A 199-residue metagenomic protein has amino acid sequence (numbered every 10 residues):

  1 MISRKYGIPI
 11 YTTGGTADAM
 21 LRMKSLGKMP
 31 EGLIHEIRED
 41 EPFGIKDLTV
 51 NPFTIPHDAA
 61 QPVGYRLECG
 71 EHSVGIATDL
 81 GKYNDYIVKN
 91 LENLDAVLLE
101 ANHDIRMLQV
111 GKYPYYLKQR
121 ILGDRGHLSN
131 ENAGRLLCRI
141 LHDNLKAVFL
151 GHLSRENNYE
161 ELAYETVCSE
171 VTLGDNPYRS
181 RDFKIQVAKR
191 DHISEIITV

Functional and structural regions predicted by a protein language model:
M1-E41: Active-site HxH/HxHxD metal-binding segment of metal-dependent hydrolases
K5-I10, S73-V74, F183-K184: Short active-site oxyanion
G15-T16, I55-D58, T78-L80, A101-H103 (+1 more regions): Active-site metal-binding loops of divalent metal-dependent hydrolases
G27-I34, K46-L48, R179-K184: A short helix-to-beta-strand connector/capping loop
I37-A96, I196-V199: Core dinuclear metal-dependent hydrolase active-site scaffold
D85-I185: Cap/insert and terminal regions of metallo-dependent hydrolase folds
F183-V199: Short, basic/aromatic-enriched C-terminal tail that caps enzymatic domains
